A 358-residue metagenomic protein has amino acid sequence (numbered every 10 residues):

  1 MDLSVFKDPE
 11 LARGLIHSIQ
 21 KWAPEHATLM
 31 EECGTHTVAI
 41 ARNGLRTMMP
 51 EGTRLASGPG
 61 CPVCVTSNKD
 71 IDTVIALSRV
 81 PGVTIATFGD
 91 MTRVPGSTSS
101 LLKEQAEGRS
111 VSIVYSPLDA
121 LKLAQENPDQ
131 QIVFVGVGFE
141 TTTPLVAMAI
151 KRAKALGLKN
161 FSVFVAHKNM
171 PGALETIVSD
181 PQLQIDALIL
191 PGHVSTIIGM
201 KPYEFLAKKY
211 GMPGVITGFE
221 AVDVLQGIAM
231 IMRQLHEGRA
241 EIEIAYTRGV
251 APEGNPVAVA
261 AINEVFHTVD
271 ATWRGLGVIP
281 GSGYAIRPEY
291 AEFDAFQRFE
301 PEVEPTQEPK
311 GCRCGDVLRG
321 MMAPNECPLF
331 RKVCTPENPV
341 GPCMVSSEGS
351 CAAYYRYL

Functional and structural regions predicted by a protein language model:
M1-D129, T143, A147, K151-L156 (+5 more regions): Metallocofactor- and cofactor-centric catalytic cores in central/energy metabolism, strongly enriched
H26-L29, N160-F161, E237-T247, W273 (+2 more regions): Flexible, glycine/charged-enriched surface loops at secondary-structure junctions
V114, V135, T217-G218: Active-site-adjacent beta-strand anchor residues
F164, L183-A251: A conserved active-site cap/scaffold subdomain adjacent to cofactor or substrate pockets
H167-L174, G254-V257: Short, conserved secondary-structure transition motifs
Q226-D316: Internal helical hairpin/lid segments
